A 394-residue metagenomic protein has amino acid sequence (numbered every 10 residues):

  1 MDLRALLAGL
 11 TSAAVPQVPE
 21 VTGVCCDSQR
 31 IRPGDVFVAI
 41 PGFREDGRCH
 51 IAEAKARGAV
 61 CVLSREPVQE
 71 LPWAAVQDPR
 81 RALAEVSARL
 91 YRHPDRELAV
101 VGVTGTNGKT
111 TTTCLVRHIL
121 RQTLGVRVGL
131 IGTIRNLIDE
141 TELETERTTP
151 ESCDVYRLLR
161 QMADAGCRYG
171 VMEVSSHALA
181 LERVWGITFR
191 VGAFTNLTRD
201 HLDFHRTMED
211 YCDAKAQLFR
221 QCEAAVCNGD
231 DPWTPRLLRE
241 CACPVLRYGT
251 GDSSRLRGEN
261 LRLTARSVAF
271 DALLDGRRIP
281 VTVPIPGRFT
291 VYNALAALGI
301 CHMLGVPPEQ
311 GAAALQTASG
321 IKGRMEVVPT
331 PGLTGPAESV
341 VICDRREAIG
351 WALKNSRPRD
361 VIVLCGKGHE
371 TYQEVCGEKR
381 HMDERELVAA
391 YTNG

Functional and structural regions predicted by a protein language model:
M1-E85, A224, S254, E259-R262 (+8 more regions): N-terminal leader/targeting and accessory segments in enzymes
A14-V24, L83-V86, P150-C153, M172-L179 (+4 more regions): Short gly/ser/thr-rich secondary-structure transition/capping motifs
D35-F37, V101, G170-M172, A225 (+2 more regions): Generic beta-sheet signal
P41, G229, C365-H369: Glycine-rich beta-strand-to-loop/alpha-helix junction loops that act as flexible
G42-E45, Q316-R324, T330-E347, P358 (+3 more regions): Active-site beta-alpha connecting loops in nucleotide-dependent enzymes
S64-L71, A165, F189-L333, S339-V340: Acidic, Mg2+-coordinating active-site environments of NTP-dependent enzymes
L83-G229, W233-C241, L274, L295 (+1 more regions): Phosphate-binding loop of NTP-binding sites
